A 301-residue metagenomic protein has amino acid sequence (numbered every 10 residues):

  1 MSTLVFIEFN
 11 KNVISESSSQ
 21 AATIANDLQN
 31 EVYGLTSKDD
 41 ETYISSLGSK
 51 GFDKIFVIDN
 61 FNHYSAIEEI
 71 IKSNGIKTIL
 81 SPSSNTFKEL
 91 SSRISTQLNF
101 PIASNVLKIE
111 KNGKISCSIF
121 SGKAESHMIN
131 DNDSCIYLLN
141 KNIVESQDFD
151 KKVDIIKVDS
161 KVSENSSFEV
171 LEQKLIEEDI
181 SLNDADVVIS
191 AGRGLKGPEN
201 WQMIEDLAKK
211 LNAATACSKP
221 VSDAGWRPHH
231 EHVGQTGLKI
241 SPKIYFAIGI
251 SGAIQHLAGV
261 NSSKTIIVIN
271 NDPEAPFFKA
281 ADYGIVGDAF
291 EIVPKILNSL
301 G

Functional and structural regions predicted by a protein language model:
M1-G301: N-terminal glycine-rich FAD/FM-binding segment characteristic of electron-transfer flavoproteins
